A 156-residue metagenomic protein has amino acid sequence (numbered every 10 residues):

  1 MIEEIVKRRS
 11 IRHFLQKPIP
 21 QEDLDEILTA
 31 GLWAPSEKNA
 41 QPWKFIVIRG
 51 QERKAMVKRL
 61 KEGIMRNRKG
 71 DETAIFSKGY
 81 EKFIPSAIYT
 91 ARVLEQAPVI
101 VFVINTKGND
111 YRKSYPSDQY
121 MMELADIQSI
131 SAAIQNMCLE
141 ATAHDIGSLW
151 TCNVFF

Functional and structural regions predicted by a protein language model:
M1-D25: Specificity-determining recognition surfaces
R8-R12, L32, I48, L139: Short, cationic motifs built from Arg/Lys/His that form the positively charged side of catalytic pockets
S10, S36, M65, V99 (+1 more regions): Generic structural signal for secondary-structure transition and capping sites
Q21, D25-A30, K54-V57: Short amphipathic alpha-helical segments
I27, G31, V101, K107 (+1 more regions): Small-aliphatic-rich amphipathic alpha-helix that forms the alpha element of a beta-alpha
L32-N39: Glycine-rich phosphate/pyrophosphate-binding beta-alpha loops
A40-W43, A143: Short secondary-structure junction motifs
I46-I130: Glycine/small-residue-rich phosphate/adenosyl-binding loop
